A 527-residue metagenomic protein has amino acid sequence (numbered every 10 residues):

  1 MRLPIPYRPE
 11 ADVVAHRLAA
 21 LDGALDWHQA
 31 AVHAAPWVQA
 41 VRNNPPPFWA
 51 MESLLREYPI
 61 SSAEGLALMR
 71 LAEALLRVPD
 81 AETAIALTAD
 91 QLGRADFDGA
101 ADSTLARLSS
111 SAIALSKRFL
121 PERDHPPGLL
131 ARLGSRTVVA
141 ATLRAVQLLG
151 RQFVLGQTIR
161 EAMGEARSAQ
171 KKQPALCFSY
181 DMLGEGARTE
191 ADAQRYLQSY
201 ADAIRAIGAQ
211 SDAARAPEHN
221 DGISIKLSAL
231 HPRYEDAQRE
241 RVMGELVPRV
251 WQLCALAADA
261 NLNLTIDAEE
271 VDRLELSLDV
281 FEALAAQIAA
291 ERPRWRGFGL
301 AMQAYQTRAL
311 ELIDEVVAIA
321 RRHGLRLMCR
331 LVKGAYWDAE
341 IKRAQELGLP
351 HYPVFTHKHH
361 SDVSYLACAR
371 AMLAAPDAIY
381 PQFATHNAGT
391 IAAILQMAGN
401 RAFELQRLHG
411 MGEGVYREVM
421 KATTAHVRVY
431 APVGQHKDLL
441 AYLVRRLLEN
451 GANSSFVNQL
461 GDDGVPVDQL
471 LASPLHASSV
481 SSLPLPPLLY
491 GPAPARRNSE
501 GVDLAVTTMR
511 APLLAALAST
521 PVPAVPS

Functional and structural regions predicted by a protein language model:
M1-G501: Positively charged, amphipathic and often flexible ligand-engagement surfaces
G208-S211, A495-S527: Non-catalytic terminal/interface segments that mediate subunit docking, oligomerization, and allosteric communication
